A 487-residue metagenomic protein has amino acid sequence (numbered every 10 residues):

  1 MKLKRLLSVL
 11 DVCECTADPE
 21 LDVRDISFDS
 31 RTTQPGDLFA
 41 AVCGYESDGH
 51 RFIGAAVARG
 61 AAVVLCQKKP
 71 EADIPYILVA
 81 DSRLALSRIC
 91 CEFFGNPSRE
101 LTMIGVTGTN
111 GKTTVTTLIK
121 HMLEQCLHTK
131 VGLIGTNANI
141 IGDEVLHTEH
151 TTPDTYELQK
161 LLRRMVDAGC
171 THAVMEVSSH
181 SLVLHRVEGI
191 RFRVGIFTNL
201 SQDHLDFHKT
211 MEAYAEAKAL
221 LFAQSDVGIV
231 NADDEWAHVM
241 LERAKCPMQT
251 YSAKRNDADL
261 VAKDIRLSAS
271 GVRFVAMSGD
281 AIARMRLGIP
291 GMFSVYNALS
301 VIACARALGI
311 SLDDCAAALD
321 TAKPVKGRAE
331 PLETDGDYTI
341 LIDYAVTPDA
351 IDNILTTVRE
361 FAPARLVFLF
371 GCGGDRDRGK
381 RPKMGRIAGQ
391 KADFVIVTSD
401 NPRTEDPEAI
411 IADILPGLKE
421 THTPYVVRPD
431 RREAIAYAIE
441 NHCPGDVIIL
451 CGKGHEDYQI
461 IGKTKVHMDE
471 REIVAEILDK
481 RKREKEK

Functional and structural regions predicted by a protein language model:
M1-C13, P35-L38, E124, K245 (+3 more regions): ATP-dependent carboxylate-amine ligase
M1-R88, E92, V227, K263-R266 (+7 more regions): N-terminal leader/targeting and accessory segments in enzymes
L7-L10, L86-G228, A232, W236-K245 (+3 more regions): Phosphate-binding loop of NTP-binding sites
V9, C66, P70-D73, A168 (+4 more regions): Acidic, Mg2+-coordinating active-site environments of NTP-dependent enzymes
A17, C66, A80, G135 (+5 more regions): Short loop/edge segments at beta-strand edges and connector loops that shape dinucleotide/nucleotide cofactor-binding
A17-I26, L86-I89, P153-Y156, M175-S181 (+5 more regions): Short gly/ser/thr-rich secondary-structure transition/capping motifs
A72-I74, I140-V145, Q202-F207, R376 (+2 more regions): A short acidic, helix-capping loop that chelates divalent metal ions and anchors anionic groups
D73-S82, L146-E149, K245-T250: Active-site regions of enzymes building and remodeling cell-envelope glycoconjugates
